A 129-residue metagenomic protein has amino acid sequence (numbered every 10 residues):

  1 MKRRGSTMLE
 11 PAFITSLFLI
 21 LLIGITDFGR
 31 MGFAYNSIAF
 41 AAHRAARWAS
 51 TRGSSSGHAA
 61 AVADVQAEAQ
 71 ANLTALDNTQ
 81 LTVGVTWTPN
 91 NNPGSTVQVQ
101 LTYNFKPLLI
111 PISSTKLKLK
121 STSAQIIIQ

Functional and structural regions predicted by a protein language model:
K2-A67: Alpha-helical assembly-interface signal, strongest on the long, hydrophobic N-terminal helix that forms
R3, N92-G94, K118: A generic fold-level signal
M8-L9, L73, L119: Generic leucine side-chain signal with a strong bias for well-ordered alpha-helical environments
L19-G24, Q66-A69, G84, L101-Y103 (+1 more regions): Preference for short coil/turn "hinge" residues that link or interrupt alpha-helices
R30, A75-D77, N91, P111 (+1 more regions): A generic structural signal for short, solvent-exposed coil/turn residues that cap or connect secondary-structure
F40, R44-Q100, Q129: Short amphipathic secondary-structure patches
T102-Q129: Low-complexity, S/T/G/P-rich flexible repeat/linker segments used as non-globular hinges and stalks within
